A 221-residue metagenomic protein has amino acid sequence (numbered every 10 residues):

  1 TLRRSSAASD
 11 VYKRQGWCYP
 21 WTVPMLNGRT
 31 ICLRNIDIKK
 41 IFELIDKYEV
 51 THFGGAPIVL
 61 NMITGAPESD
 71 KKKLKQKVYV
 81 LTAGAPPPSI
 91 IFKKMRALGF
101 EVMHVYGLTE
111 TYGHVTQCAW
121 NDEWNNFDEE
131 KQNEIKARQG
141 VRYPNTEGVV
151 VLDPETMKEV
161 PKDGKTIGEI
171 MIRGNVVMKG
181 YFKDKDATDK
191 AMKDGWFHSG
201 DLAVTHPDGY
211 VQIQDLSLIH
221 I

Functional and structural regions predicted by a protein language model:
T1-A8, Y12, I219-H220: Single conserved hydrophobic/aromatic residue that forms the stacking wall/gate of nucleotide- or nucleobase-binding
K13-T51, A66: Conserved AMP-binding/adenylation subdomain of ANL enzymes
M25-G28, K47-G55, T64-E134, P144-G148 (+1 more regions): Gly/Ser/Thr-rich phosphate-binding loop
D37, D153-E155, D184, T188: Acidic/polar helix N-cap motif
D37, I58-L60, P87, V177: Alpha-helix capping/helix-boundary segments
Q139-R142, K162-D163, E169-I219: Conserved ATP-binding/catalytic segment of the ANL
V151-L152, V204: Hydrophobic beta-strand positions
